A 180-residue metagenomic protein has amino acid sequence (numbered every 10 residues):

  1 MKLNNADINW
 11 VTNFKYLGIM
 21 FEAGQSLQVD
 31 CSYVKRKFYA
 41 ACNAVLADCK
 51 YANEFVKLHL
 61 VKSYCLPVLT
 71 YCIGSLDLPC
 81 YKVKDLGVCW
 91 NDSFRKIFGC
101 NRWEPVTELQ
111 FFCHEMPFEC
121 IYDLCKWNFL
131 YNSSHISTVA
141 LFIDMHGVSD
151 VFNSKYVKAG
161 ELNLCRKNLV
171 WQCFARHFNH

Functional and structural regions predicted by a protein language model:
M1-T12: Short, conserved micro-motifs composed of acidic
L3, V83, K96, L164-C165: Intrinsically disordered, low-complexity regions enriched in Ser/Pro/Gly/Gln/His and often acidic
F14-S133: Non-catalytic, peripheral interaction segments enriched in hydrophobic/basic residues
C100-H180: Acidic catalytic cores of enzymes that act on phosphate-bearing nucleotides/polynucleotides
